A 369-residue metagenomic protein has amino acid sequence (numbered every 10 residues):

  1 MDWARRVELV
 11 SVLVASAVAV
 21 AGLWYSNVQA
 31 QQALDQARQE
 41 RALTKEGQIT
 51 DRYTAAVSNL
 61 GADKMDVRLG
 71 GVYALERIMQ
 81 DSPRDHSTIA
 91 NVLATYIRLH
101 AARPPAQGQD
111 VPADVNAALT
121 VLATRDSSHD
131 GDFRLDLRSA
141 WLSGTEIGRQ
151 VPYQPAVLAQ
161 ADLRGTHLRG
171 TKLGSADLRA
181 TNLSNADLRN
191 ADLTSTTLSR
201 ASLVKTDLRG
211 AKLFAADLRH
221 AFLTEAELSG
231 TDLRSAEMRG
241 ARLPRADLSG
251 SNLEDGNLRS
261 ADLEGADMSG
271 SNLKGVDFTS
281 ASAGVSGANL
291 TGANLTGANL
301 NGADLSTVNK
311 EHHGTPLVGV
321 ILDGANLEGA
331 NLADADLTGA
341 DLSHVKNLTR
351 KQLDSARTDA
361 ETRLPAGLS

Functional and structural regions predicted by a protein language model:
M1-R98, K351: Membrane-proximal alpha-helical anchors
L9-S16, L34, D66-R68, D85 (+6 more regions): Positions within the helices of HEAT/ARM-like alpha-solenoid repeats
K45, D126-S127: Short boundary motifs at domain starts and secondary-structure transition points
A62, S127-S128, P244: Surface-exposed acidic, glycine-flexible loop patches that form ligand/cofactor-binding and adhesion interfaces
L75, L93, V115, L119-L122: Hydrophobic core/packing positions within alpha-helical solenoid repeats
G131-S369: Tandem repeat scaffolds
